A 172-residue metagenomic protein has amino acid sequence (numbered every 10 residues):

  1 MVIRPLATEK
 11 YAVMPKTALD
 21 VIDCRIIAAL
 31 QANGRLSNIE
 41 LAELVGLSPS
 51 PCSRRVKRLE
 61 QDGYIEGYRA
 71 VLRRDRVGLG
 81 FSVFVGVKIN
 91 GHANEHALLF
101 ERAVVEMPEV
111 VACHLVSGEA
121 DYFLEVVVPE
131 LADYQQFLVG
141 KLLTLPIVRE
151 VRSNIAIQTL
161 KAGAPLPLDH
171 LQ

Functional and structural regions predicted by a protein language model:
M1-Q172: A compositional/biophysical signature of low hydrophobicity enriched in polar/charged and small residues
